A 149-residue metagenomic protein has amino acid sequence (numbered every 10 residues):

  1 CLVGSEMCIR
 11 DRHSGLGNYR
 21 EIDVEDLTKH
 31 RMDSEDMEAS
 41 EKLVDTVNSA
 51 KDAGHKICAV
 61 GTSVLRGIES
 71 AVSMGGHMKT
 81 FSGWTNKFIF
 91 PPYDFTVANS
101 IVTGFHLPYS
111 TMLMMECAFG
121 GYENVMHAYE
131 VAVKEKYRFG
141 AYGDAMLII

Functional and structural regions predicted by a protein language model:
S5-E6, R10-I149: Surface-exposed, charge/polar-rich loops and edge strands
